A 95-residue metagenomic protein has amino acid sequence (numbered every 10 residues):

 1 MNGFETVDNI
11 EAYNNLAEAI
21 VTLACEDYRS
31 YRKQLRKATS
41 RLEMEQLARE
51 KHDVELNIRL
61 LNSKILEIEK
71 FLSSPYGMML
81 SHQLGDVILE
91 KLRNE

Functional and structural regions predicted by a protein language model:
N2-A38: N-terminal acidic leader/helix
A17, R32-L35, L56, P75 (+1 more regions): Generic alpha-helical secondary structure signal
T22-C25, M44, N57: Helix-centric, low-specificity signal for extended rod-like, repetitive segments
R32-L35, T39, F71-L72, L92: Hydrophobic residues in alpha-helical segments
R36, E43-H52: N-terminal accessory regions of S-adenosyl-L-methionine
R41, K64-I65, G85: Short amphipathic alpha-helical segments that mediate assembly, nucleic-acid/protein binding, or membrane association
A48, D53-Y76: Acidic, low-complexity, intrinsically disordered interaction modules
E69-E95: Short, compact, well-ordered microdomains
